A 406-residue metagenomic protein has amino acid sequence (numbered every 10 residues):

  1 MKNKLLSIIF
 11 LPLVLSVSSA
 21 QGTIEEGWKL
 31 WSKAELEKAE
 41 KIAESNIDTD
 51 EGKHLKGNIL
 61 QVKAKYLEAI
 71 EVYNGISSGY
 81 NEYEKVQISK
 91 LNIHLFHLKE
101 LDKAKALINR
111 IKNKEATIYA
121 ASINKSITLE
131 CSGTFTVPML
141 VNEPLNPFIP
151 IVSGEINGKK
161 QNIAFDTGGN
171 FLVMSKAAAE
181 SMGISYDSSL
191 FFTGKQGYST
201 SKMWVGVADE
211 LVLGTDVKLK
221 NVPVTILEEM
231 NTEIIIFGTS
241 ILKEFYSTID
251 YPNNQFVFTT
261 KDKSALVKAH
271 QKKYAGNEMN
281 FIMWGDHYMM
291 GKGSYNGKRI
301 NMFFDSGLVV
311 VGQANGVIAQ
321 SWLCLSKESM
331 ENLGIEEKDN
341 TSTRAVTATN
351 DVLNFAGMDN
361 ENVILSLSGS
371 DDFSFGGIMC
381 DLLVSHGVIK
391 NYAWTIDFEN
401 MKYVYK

Functional and structural regions predicted by a protein language model:
M1-L5: Positively charged n-region of N-terminal signal peptides that target proteins for export
S7-S16: Bacterial N-terminal signal peptides
Q21-K406: Pepsin/retropepsin-fold aspartyl endopeptidases
